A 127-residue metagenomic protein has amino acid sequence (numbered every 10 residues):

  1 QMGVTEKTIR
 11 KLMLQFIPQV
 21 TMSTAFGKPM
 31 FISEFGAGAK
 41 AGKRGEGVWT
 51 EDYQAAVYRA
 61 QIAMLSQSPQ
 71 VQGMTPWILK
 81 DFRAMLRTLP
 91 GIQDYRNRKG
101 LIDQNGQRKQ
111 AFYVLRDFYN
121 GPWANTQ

Functional and structural regions predicted by a protein language model:
Q1-Q127: Substrate-binding clefts and catalytic carboxylate motifs of secreted carbohydrate-active enzymes
